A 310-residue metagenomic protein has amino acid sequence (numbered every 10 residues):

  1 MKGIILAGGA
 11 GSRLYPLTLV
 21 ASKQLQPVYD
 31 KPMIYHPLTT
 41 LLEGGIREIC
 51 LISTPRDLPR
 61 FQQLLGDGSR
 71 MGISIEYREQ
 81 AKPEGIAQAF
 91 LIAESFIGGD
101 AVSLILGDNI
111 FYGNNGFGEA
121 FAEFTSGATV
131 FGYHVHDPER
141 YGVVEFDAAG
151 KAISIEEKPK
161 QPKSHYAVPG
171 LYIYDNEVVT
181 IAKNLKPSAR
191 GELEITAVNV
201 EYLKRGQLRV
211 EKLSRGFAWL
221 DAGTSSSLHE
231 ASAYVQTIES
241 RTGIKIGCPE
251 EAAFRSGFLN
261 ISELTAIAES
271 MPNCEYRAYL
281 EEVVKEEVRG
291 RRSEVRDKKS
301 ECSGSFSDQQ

Functional and structural regions predicted by a protein language model:
M1, I46-R47, G72-S74, G98-A101 (+5 more regions): Short coil/turn connectors at secondary-structure junctions
K2-I5, R13-L19, Q26-P27, K31-L106 (+4 more regions): Conserved N-terminal catalytic core of the sugar/cofactor nucleotidyltransferase
L14, F61-L65, A182, A231 (+1 more regions): Hydrophobic packing residues within well-ordered alpha-helices of enzyme cores
L25, V144-F146: A structural signal for short hydrophobic beta-strand segments in well-ordered beta-sheet cores
S103, F121-A122, K151-E251, S262-E263: Catalytic-core segments of class I nucleotidyltransferases/pyrophosphorylases that form NMP-activated intermediates
G113-E139: Conserved donor-nucleotide/metal-binding helix-loop-beta segment in metal-dependent transferases, i.e., the alpha-helix
L259, L264-V288: Short, amphipathic C-terminal "tail helix"
K285-Q310: Short, basic, low-complexity termini and linkers enriched in Ser/Thr/Gly/Pro that act as targeting/leader peptides
